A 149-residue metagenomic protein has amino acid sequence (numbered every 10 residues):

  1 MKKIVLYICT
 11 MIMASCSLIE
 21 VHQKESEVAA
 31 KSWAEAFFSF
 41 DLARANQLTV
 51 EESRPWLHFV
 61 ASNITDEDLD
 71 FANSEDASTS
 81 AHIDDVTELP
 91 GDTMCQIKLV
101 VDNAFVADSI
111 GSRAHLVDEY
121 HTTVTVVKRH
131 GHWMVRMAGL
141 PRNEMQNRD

Functional and structural regions predicted by a protein language model:
M1-C16: Sec-dependent bacterial lipoprotein signal peptides
S15-S39, Q47: Short, low-complexity N-terminal intrinsically disordered segments enriched in polar/charged residues
H22-Q23, A72-E75, I110-A114: Intrinsically disordered, low-complexity segments enriched in polar/charged residues with Gly/Pro, especially when
E27-V28, L42-Q96, V100-A104: Short solvent-exposed beta->alpha transition segments
E88-D149: Exposed beta-sheet edge and beta->alpha loop/turn motif
